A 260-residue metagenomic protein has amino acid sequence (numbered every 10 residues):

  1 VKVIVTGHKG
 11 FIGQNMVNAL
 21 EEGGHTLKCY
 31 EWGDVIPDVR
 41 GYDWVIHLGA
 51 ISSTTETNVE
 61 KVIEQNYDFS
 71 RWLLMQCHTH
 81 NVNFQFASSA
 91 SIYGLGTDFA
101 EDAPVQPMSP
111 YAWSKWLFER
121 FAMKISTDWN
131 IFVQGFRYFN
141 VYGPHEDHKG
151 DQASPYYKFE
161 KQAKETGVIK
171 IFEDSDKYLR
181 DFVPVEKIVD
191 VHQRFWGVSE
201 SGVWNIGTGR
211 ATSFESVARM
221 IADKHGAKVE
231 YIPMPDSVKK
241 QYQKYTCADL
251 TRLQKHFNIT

Functional and structural regions predicted by a protein language model:
V3-E22: N-terminal Rossmann NAD(P)H-binding glycine-rich loop of SDR-like oxidoreductase domains
T6, V45-G49, F84-A90, F136-Y138: SDR active-site strand-loop-helix element
E21-D38: Adenosine-cofactor binding site in Rossmann-like domains, unifying the SAM/SAH pocket of S-adenosylmethionine-dependent
V35-Q65: NAD(P)H-binding glycine-rich loop region in Rossmannoid oxidoreductase-like domains and their noncatalytic homologs
W72-P110, Q134: Conserved Rossmann-fold NAD(P)-dependent oxidoreductase catalytic core, especially the SDR/UDP-sugar
P110, S114-L117: Active-site helix of classical SDR
M123-R180, V185-D190, M220-I221: NAD(P)-dependent short-chain dehydrogenase/reductase
K164-T260: C-terminal substrate-binding subdomain of Rossmann-fold SDR/epimerase-dehydratase oxidoreductases
